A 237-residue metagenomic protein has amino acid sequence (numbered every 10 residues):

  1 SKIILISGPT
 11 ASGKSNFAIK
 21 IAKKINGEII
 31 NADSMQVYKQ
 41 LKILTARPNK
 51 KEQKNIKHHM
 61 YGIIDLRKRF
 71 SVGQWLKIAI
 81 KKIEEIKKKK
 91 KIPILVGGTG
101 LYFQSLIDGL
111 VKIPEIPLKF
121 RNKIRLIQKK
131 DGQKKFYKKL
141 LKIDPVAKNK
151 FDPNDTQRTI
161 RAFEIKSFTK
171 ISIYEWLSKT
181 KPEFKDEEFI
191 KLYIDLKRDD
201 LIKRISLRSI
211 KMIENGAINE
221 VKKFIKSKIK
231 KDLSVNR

Functional and structural regions predicted by a protein language model:
S1-R237: Phosphate/pyrophosphate-binding catalytic cores of soluble transferases and nucleic-acid-acting enzymes
